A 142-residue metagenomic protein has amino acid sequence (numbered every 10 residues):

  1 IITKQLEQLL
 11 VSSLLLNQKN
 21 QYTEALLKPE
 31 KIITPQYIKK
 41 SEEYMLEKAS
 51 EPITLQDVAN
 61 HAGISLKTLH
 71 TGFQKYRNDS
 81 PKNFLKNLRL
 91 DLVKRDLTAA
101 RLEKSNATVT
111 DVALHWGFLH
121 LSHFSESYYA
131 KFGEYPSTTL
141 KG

Functional and structural regions predicted by a protein language model:
I1-A49, L55-Q56, N60-L66, D79-S80 (+3 more regions): Alpha-helical bundle regulatory/interaction domains
Y37-I38, K86-L90: Generic hydrophobic, amphipathic alpha-helix propensity
I64, L88, L92, S127: Active-site helix adjacent to the Tyr-X3-Lys
L69, F73, H123-F124, Y128: Short hydrophobic/aromatic patch on the recognition helix
T71, V93-R95: Regular, well-ordered alpha-helical segments
Y76: Conserved ATP-binding N-box helix of the HATPase_c
N83: Short, basic-rich loop-to-helix N-cap that marks the start of a DNA-contacting helix
